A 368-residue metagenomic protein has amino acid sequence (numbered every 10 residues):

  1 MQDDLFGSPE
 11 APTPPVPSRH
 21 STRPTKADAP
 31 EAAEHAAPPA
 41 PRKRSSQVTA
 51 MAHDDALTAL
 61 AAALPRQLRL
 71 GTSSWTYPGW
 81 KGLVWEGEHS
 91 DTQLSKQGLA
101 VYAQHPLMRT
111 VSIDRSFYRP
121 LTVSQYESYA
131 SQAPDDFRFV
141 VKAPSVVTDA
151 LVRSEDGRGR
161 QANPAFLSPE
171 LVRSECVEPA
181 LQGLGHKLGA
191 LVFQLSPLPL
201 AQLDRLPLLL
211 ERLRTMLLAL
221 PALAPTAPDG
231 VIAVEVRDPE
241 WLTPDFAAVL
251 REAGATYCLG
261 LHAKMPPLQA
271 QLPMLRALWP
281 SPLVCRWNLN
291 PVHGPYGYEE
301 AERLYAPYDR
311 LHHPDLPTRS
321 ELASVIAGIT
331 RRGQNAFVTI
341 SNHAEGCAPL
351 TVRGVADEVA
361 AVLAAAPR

Functional and structural regions predicted by a protein language model:
M1-R368: Residues lining hydrophobic/aromatic ligand-binding pockets adjacent to catalytic sites
